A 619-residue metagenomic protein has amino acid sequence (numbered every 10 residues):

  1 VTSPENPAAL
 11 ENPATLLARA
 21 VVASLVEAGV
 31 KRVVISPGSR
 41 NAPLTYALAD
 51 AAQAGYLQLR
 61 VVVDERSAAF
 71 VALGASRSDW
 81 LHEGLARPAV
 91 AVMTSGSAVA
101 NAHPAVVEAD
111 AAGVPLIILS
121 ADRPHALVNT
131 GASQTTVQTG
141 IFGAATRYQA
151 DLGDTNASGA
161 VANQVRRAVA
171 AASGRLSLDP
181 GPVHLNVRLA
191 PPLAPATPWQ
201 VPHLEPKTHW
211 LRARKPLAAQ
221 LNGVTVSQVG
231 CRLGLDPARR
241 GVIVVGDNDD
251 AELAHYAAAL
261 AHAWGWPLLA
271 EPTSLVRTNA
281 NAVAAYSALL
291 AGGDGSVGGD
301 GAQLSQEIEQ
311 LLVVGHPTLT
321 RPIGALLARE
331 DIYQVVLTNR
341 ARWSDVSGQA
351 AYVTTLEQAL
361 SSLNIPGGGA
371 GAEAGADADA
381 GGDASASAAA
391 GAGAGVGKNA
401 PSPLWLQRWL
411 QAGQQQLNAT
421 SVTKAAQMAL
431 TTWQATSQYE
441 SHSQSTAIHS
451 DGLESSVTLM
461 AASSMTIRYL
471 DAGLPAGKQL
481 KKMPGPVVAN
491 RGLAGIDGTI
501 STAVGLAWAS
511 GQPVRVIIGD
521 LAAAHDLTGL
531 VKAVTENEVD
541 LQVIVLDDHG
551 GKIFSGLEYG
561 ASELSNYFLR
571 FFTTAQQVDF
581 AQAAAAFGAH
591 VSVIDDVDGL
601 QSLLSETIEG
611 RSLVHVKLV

Functional and structural regions predicted by a protein language model:
V1-A28, A162-L235, P401: Cofactor-/ligand-binding subdomain signature composed of acidic, glycine-rich, tryptophan-containing flexible loops
A14-V107: N-terminal cofactor/phosphate-binding cores enriched in small/glycine residues, especially glycine-rich loops such as
A18-V22, V26, S39-T45, P403-G511 (+1 more regions): Active-site diphosphate/adenylate-binding microenvironment
K31-R32, R77-M93, V99-N101, E108-P115 (+6 more regions): Structural signature of the thiamine diphosphate
S36-G38, T94, N186-L189, V244-D250 (+6 more regions): Structural motif
A69, R77-L81, N101, Q228-C231 (+6 more regions): Glycine-rich, anion-gripping cofactor-binding loops and their flanking helix/strand elements in enzyme active sites
E108, P115, L119, A126-T139 (+3 more regions): Thiamine diphosphate
S120-Q164, A168, A270-G371, D379-A386 (+3 more regions): Glycine-rich, acidic loop regions that bind phosphate or pyrophosphate groups
